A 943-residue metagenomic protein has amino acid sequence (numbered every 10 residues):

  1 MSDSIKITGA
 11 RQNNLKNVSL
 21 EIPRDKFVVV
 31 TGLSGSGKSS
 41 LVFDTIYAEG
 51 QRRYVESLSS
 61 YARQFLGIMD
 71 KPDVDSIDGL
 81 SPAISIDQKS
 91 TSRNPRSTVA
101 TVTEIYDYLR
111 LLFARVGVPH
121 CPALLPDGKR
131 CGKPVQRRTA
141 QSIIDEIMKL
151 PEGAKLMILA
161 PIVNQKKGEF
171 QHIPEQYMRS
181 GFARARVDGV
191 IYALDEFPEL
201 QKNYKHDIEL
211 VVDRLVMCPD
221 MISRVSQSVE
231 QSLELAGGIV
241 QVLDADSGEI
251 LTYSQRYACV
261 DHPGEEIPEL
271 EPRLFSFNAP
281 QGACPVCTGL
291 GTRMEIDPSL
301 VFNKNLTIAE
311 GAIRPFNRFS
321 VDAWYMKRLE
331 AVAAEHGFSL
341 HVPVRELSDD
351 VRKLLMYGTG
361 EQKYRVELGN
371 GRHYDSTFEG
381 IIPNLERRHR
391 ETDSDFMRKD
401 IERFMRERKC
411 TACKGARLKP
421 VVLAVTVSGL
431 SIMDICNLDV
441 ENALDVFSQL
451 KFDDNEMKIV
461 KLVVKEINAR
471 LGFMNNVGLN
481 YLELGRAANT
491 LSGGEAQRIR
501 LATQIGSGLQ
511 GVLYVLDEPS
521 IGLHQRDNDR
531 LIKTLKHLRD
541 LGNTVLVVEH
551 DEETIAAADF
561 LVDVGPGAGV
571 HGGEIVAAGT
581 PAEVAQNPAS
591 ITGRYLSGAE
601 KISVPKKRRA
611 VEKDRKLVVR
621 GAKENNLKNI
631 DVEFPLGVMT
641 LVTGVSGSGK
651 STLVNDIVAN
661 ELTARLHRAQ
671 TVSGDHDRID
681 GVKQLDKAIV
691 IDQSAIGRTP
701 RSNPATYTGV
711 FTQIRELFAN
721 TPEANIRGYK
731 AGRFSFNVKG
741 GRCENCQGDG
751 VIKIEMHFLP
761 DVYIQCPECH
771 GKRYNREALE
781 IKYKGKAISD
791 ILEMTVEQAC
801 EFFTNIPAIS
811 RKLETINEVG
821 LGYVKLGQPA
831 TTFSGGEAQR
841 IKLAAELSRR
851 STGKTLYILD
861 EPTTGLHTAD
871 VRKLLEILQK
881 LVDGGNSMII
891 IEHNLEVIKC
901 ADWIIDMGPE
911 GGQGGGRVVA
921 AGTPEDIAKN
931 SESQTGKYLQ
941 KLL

Functional and structural regions predicted by a protein language model:
M1-L943: Conserved phosphate-binding elements of NTP-dependent enzyme cores
